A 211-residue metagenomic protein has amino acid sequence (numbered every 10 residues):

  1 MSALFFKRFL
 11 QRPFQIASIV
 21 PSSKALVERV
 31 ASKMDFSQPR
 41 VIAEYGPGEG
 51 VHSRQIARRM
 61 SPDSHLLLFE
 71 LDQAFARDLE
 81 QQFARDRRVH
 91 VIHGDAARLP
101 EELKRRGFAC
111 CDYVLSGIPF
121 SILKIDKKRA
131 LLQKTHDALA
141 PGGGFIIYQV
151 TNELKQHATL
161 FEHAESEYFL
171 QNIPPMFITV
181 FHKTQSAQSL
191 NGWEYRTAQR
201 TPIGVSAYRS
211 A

Functional and structural regions predicted by a protein language model:
A3-S37: Class I SAM-dependent methyltransferase Rossmann-like catalytic core, especially the SAM/SAH-binding loop
F5-L10, R105, Q133, A158-E165 (+1 more regions): SAM/dcSAM-binding transferase cores
P39-G48: Conserved class I S-adenosyl-L-methionine
G50-R54: Glycine-rich SAM-binding Motif I of class I
D72: Conserved SAM/SAH-binding beta-strand->alpha-helix loop
A76-R105: S-adenosyl-L-methionine
R129-P141: A short glycine-rich, Lys/Arg-flanked "PGG" loop and its adjoining helix->strand segment in the class I
P141-Q149: Conserved beta-strand signature within the Rossmann-like core of class I S-adenosyl-L-methionine
